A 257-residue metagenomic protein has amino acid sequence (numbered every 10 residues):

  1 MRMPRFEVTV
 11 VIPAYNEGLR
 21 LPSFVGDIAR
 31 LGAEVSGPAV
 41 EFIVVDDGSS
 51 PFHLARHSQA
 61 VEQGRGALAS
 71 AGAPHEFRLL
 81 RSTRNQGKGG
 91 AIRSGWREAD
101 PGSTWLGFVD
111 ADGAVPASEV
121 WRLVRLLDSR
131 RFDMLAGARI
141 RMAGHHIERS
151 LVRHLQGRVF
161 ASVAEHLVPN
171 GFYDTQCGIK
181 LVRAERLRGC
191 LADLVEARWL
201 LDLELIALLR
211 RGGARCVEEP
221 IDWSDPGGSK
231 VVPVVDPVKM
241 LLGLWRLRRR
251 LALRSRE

Functional and structural regions predicted by a protein language model:
M1-F6, P169, D193-E257: Hydrophobic helical membrane-anchoring modules
E17-G32: Short, well-formed alpha-helical segments that are part of the catalytic scaffolds of diverse glycosyltransferases
E17-R20, S49, K88: Donor nucleotide-sugar binding loop of glycosyltransferases
S36-G48, L80-S82: Short beta-strand/loop segment that forms part of the nucleotide-sugar
D46-H57, G113: A conserved acidic beta->alpha catalytic loop
A55-P101: Conserved donor nucleotide-binding strand/loop of the catalytic core
S82-E98, W105, A117-W199, P226-V235: Acceptor/aglycone-binding surface of glycosyltransferases and processive sugar-polymer synthases
S103-A114: Short beta-strand-to-loop acidic/aromatic patch adjacent to the donor-nucleotide binding site
